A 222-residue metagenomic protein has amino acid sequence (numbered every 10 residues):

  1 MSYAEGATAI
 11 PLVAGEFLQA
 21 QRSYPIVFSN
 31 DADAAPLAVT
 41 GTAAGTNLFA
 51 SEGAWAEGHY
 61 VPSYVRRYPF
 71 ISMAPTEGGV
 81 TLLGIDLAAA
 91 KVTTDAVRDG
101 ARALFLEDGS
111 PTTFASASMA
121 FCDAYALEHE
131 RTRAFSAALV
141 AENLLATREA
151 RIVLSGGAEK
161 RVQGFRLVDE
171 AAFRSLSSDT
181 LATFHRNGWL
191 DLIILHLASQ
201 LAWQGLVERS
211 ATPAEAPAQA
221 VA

Functional and structural regions predicted by a protein language model:
M1-A44: N-terminal ordered "arm"
S2-A7, A43-A54, E128-F135: Short, basic/low-complexity N-terminal boundary segments at the transition from targeting/disordered tails
A14-Q19, V61-S63, A141-L144: Short linear motifs in intrinsically disordered
A20-S23, R66-R67, G78, L145-R148: A short, compositionally biased
S29, A35-L104: Aromatic- and glycine-enriched beta-alpha-beta binding-site module
S72-A222: A contiguous, surface-oriented mixed alpha/beta subdomain in the mid-to-C-terminal portion of proteins that forms
